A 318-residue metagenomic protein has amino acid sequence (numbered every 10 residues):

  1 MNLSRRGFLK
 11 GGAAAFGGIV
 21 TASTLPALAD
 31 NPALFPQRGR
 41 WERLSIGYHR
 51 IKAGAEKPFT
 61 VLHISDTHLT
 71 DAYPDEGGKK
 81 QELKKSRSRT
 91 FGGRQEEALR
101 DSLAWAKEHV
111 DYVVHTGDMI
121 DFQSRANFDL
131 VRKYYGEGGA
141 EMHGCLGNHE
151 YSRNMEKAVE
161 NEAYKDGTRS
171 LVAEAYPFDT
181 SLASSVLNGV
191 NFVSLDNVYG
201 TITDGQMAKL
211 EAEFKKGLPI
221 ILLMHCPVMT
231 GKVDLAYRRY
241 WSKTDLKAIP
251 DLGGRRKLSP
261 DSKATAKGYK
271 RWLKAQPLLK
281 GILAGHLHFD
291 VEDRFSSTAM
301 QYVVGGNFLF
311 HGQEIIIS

Functional and structural regions predicted by a protein language model:
M1-I19: N-terminal secretory signal peptides and thylakoid transit peptides that target proteins across membranes
A29-A126: N-terminal active-site segment of His-dependent metallophosphoesterases
A33-A55, R125-I221, D245-L252, A275 (+1 more regions): Extended active-site neighborhood of metal-dependent phosphoesterases/phosphodiesterases
I64-S65, V114-D118, H143-N148, L195 (+3 more regions): Active-site neighborhood of phospho(di)ester-bond hydrolases with catalytic His/Asp-centered motifs
T67-T70, I120, E150-Y151, Y199-G200 (+3 more regions): Short, solvent-exposed loop/turn segments at secondary-structure junctions
Y73-G77, N154-V159, K232-Y237, R294-S296: Short aromatic-enriched loop/helix-cap "lid" or pocket-rim segments at secondary-structure transitions that line
S102-Y112, N191, G200-F295: His/acidic metal-ligating clusters that form di-metal
